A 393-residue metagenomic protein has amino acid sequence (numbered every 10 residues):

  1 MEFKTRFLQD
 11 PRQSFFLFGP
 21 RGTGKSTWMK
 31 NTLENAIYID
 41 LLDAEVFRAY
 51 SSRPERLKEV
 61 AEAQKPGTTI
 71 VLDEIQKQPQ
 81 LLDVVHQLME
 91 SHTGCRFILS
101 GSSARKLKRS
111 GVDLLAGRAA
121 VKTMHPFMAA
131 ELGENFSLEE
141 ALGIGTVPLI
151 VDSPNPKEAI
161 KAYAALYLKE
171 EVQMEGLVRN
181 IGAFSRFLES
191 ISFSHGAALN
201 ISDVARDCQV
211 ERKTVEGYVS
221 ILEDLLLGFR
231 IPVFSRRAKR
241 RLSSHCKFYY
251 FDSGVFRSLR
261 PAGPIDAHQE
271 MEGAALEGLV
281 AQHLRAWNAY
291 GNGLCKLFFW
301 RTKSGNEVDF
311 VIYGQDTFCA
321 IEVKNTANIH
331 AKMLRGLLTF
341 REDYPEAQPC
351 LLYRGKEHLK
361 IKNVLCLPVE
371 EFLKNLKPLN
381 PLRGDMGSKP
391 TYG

Functional and structural regions predicted by a protein language model:
M1-Q13: Pre-Walker A adenine-sensing motif
L17: Hydrophobic anchor at the beta1->P-loop junction of P-loop NTPases
K25: Conserved lysine of the Walker
W28: Hydrophobic positions on the alpha1 helix immediately C-terminal to the Walker A/P-loop
I39-T68: Short glycine-rich substrate-engagement loop in P-loop NTPases that contacts/grips substrate
L82-R105, D113: Conserved catalytic/switch belt of AAA+ P-loop NTPases
R105-A120, F136: Short regulatory helix/loop adjacent to the ATP-binding pocket of P-loop NTPases
E158-F318: Accessory nucleic acid-recognition modules appended to NTPase machines
